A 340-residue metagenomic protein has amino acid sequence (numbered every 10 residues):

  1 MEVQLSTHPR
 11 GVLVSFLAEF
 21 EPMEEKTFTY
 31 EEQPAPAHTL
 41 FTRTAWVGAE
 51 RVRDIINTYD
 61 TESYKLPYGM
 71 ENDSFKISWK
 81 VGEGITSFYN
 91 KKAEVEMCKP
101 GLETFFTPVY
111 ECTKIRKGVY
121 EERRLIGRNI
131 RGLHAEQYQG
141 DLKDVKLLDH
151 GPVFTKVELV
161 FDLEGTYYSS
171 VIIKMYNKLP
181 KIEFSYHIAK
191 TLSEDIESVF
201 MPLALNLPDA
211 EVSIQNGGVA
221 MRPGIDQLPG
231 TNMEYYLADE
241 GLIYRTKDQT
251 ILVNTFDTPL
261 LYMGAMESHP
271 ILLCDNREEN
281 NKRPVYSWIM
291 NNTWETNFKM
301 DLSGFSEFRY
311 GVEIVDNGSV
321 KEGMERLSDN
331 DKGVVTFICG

Functional and structural regions predicted by a protein language model:
M1-A189, L302-S306: Catalytic and substrate-binding regions of extracellular carbohydrate-active enzymes, especially polysaccharide lyases
P9, E21, V81, H150 (+11 more regions): Active-site-proximal structural scaffolding
V12-F20, Y30, R245-G340: Beta-strand-rich recognition/accessory modules
P36-H38, G165-Y167, E194, D209 (+2 more regions): Residue-level signal for secondary-structure boundary sites
K178-R222, N317-I338: Acidic (Asp/Glu-rich), glycine- and aromatic
V199-M266: Polysaccharide-binding surfaces and accessory modules of carbohydrate-active proteins
